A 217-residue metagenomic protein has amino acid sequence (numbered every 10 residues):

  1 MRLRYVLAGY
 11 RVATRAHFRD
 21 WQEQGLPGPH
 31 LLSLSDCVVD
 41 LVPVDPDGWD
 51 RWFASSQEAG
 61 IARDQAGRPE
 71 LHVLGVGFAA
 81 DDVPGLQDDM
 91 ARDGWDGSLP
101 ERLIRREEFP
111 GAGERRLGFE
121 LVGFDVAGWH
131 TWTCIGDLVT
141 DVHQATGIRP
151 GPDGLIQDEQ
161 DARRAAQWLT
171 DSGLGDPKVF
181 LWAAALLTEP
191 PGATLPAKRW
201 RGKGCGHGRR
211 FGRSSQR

Functional and structural regions predicted by a protein language model:
R2-D47, R102-P150, P177-A185: Short aromatic-glycine-(Arg/Gly/Cys) micro-motifs in beta-strand/loop hairpins
V44-L103, G151-L155, D161-R217: Short, mixed-charge low-complexity intrinsically disordered segments
